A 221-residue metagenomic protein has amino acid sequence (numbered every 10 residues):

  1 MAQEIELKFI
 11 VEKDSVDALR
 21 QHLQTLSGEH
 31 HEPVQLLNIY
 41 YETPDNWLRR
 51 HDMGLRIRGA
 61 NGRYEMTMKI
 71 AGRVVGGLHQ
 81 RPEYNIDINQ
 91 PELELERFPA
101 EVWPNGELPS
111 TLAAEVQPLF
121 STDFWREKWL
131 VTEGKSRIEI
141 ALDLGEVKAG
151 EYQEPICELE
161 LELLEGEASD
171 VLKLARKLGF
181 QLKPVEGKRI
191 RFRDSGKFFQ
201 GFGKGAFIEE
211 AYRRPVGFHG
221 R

Functional and structural regions predicted by a protein language model:
M1-R221: Phosphate-end processing signature that detects enzymes handling 5′-triphosphorylated RNA and polyphosphate
